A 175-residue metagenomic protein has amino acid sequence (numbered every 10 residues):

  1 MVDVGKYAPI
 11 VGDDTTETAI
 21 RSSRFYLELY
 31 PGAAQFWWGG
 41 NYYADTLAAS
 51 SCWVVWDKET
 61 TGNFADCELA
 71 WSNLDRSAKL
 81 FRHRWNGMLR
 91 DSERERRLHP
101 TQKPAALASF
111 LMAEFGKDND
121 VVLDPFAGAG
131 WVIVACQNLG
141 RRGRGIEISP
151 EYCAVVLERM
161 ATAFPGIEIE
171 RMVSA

Functional and structural regions predicted by a protein language model:
M1-L123, A129-A175: Class I S-adenosyl-L-methionine-dependent methyltransferase catalytic core
